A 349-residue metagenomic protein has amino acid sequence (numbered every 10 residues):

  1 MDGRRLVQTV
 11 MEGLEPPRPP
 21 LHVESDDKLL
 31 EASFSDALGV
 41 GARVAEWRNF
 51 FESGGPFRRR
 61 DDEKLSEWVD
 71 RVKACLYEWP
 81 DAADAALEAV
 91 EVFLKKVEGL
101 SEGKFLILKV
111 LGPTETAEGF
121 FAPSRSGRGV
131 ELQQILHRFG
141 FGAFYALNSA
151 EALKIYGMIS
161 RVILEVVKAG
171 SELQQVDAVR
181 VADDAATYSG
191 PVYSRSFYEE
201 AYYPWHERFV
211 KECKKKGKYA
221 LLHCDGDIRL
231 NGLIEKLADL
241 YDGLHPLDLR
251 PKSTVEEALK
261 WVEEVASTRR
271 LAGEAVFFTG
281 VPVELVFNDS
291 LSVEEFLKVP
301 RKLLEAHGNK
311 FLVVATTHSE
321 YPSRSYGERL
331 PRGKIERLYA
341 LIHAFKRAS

Functional and structural regions predicted by a protein language model:
M1, S25-D26, S35, A45-R48 (+2 more regions): Intrinsic-disorder/low-complexity regions
M1-L29, K73-S349: Active-site loop segments of alpha/beta catalytic cores
L30-E52, A169-Q174, L237-D239: Catalytic domains of carbohydrate-active enzymes, especially glycoside hydrolases
S35, F51-E52, R58, L94 (+2 more regions): Compositionally biased, low-structure terminal segments
R43-P80: Alpha/beta catalytic barrel-like cores
